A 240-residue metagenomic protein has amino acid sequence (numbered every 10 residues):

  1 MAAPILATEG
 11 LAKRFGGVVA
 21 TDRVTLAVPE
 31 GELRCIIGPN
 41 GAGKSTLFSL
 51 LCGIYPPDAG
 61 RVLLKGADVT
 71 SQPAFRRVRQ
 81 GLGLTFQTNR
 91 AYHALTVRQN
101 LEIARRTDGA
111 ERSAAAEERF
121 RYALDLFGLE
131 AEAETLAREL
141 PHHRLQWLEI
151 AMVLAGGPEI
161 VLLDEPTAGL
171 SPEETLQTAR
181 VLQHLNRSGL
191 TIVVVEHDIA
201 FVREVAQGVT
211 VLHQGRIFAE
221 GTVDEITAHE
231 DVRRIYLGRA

Functional and structural regions predicted by a protein language model:
A2-A240: Glycine-rich phosphate-binding loops of nucleotide-dependent enzymes
